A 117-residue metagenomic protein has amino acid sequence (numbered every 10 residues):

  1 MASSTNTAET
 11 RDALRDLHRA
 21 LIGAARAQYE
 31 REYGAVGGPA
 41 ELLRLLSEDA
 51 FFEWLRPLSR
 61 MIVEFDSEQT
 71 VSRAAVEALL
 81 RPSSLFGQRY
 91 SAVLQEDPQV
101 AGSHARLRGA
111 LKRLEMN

Functional and structural regions predicted by a protein language model:
M1-N117: Surface-exposed peri-terminal alpha-helical interaction modules
